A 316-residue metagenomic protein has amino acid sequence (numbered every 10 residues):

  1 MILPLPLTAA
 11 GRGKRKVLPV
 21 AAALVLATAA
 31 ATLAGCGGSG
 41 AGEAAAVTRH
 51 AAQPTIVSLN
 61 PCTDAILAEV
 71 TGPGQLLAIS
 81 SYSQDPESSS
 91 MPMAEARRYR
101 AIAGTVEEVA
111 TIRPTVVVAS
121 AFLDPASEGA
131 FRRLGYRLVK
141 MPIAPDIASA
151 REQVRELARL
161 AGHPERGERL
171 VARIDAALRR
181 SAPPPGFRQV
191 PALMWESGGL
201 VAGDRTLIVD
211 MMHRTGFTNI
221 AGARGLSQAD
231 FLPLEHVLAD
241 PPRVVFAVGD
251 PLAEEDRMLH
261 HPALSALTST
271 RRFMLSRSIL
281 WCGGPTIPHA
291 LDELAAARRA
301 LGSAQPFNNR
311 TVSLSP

Functional and structural regions predicted by a protein language model:
L3-V25: Bacterial N-terminal signal peptides that target proteins for export
A34-G35: C-terminal motif of bacterial Sec signal peptides marking the signal peptidase cleavage site
G38-G42, R49-T55, A126-L200, A221-A223 (+1 more regions): Extracytoplasmic substrate-binding proteins
T55-F122, A126-S127, F217-I220: A short, structured surface patch at a secondary-structure boundary
N60, S80, A121-F122, E196-S197 (+4 more regions): Short secondary-structure boundary segments
T105-V116, L134, F231-P241: Short helices/loops that flank or line small-molecule/ion binding pockets
L123-R133, V244-L264: A ligand-binding cleft/hinge motif common to bilobed small-molecule-binding domains
R205-D230, R271-M274: His/Asp/Glu-enriched short active-site or ligand-binding loop at hydrolase and phosphoryl-transfer sites
